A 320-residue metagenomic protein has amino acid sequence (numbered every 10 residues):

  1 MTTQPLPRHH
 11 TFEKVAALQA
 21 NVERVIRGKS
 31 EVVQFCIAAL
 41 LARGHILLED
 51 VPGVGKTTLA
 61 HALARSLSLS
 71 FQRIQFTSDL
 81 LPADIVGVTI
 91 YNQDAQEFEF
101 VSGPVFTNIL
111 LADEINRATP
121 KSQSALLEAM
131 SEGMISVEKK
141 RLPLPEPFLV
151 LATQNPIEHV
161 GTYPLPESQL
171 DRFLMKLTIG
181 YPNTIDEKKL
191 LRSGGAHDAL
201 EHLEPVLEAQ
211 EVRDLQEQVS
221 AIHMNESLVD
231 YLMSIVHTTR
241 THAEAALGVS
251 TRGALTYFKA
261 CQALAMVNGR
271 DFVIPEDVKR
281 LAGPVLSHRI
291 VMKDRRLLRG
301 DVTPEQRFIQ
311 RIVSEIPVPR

Functional and structural regions predicted by a protein language model:
T2-P5, H9, T241-R320: C-terminal engagement/docking regions of AAA+ P-loop ATPases
H9-V54: Pre-Walker A (pre-P-loop) alpha-helix and adjacent loop at the N terminus of AAA/AAA+ ATPase modules, a conserved
Q34-A38, Y91-L111, K140: Conserved alpha-helical scaffold flanking the Walker A/P-loop in AAA+ ATPase domains
L40-T77: Walker A/P-loop
D50, D113-E114, A125: Walker B catalytic acidic pair
V51, I85, T153: P-loop (Walker A) phosphate-binding loop of NTP-binding proteins
S66-D94: AAA+/P-loop NTPase substrate/partner-engagement loops
N92-E97, A118, S122, M130-L207 (+2 more regions): Canonical AAA+ ATPase core
